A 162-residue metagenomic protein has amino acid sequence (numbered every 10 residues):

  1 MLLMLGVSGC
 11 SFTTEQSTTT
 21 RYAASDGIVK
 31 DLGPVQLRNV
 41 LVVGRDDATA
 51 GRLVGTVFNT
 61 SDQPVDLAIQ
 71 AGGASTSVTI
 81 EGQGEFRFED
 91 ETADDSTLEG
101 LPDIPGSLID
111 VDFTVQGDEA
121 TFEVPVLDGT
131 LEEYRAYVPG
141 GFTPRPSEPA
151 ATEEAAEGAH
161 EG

Functional and structural regions predicted by a protein language model:
L5-G9: C-terminal motif of bacterial Sec signal peptides marking the signal peptidase cleavage site
F12-D46, G141: Transition segment at domain starts
A48-V54, P102-D110: Short, solvent-exposed loop/turn segments enriched in Ser/Thr/Gly
G55-S61: Asparagine-centered strand-capping/turn motif at beta-strand->loop junctions
Q63-S75: Short acidic, flexible loop segments centered on an aromatic residue
G72-E99: Intrinsically disordered, low-complexity Pro/Gly/Ser/Thr-rich segments with frequent PxxP/GP/PP motifs and embedded
P125-E132: Short beta-strand edge segments in extracellular beta-sheet folds
P139-G162: Compositionally biased low-complexity segments at domain edges in trafficked proteins and select soluble regulators
